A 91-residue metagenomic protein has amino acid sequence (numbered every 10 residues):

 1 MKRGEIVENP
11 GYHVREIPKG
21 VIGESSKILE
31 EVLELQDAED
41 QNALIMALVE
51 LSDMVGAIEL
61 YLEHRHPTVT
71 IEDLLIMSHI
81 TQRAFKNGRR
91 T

Functional and structural regions predicted by a protein language model:
M1-T91: Flexible "arm" and connector segments at domain edges
